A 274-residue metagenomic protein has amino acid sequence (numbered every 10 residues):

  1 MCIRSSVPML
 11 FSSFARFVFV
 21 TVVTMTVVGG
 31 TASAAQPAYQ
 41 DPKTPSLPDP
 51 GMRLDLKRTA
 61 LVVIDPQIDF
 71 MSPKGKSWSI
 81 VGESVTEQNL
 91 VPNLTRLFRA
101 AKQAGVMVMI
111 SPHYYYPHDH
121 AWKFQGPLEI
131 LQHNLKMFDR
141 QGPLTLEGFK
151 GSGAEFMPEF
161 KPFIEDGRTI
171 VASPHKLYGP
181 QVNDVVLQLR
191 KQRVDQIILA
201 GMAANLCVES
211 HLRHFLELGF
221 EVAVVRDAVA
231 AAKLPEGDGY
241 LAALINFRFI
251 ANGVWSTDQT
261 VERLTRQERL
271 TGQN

Functional and structural regions predicted by a protein language model:
C2-F19: Bacterial N-terminal signal peptides that target proteins for export
F17-G29: Bacterial N-terminal signal peptides
A34-A60, D69, R96, A100-A104 (+2 more regions): Active-site-adjacent betaalpha module
K57-T59, G75-A101, V106-M107, P112: A short alpha/beta connector and helix-capping loop motif
V62-I64: Short hydrophobic beta-strand that contains or immediately precedes a catalytic carboxylate
P66, H113, D227: Active-site loop/turn elements of alpha/beta-hydrolase fold enzymes, especially the short glycine-/histidine-rich
S111-Y114, M202: Short, well-ordered beta-to-alpha junction loops that form the rim of enzyme active sites and present histidine/acidic
Y116-H120: Short catalytic/ligand-binding loop motif for oxyanion handling, primarily in non-cytosolic enzymes, centered on
